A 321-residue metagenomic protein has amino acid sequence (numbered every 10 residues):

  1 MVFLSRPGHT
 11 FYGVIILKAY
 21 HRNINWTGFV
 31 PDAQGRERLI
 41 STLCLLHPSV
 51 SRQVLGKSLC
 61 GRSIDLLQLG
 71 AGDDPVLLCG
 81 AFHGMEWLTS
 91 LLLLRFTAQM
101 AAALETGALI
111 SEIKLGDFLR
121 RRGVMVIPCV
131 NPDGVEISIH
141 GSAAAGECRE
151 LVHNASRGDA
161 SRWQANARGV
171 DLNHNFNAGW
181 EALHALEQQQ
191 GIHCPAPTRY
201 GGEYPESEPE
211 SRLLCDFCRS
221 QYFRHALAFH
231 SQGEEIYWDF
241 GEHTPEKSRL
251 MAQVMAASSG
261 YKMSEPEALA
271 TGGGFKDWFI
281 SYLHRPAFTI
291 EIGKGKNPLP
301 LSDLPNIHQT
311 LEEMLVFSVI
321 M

Functional and structural regions predicted by a protein language model:
M1-S5, T10-Q34, L39-T42, L46-S51 (+2 more regions): C-terminal accessory segments enriched in acidic
V54-L59: N-terminal cap/lid segment of alpha/beta-hydrolase-fold proteins
G61, L172, I290: A residue-level signal for conserved active-site and pocket-lining positions in enzyme catalytic cores
L66-D73: Short beta-strand-to-loop junctions in surface cap/lid or active-site-entrance loops
D73, W87-L88, L93-E246, Q253 (+1 more regions): Active-site/substrate-binding loop(s) of hydrolase catalytic cores
P75-L77, F288: Conserved beta-strand elements of the Class I
G80: Glycine-rich N-terminal segment of FAD-binding domains in flavoprotein oxidoreductases, spanning the beta-loop-helix
